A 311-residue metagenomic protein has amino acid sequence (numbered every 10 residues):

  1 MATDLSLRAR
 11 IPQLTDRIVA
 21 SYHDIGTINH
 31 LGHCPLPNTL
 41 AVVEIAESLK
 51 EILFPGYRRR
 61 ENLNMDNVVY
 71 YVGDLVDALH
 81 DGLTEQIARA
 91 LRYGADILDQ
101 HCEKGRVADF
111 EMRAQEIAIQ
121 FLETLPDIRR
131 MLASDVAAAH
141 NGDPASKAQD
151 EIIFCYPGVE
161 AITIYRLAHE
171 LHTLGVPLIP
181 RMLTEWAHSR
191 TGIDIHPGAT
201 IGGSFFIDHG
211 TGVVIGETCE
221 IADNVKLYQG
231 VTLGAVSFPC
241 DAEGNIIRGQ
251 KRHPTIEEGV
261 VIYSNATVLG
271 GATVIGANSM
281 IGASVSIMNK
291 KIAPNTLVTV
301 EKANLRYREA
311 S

Functional and structural regions predicted by a protein language model:
M1-M182, S311: Terminal amphipathic alpha-helical/low-complexity segments used for targeting or macromolecular assembly
L75, I117, E217, R252 (+1 more regions): Conserved acidic
L171-G203: Short, conserved active-site entrance elements at the starts or edges of catalytic domains
G198, F206-I207, P254-T255: Solvent-exposed alpha-helices and their adjacent loops that cap or buttress functional pockets in soluble metabolic
I207-I215, C219: Glycine-rich phosphate-binding loop
D223-S311: Glycine-rich hexapeptide-repeat left-handed beta-helix
